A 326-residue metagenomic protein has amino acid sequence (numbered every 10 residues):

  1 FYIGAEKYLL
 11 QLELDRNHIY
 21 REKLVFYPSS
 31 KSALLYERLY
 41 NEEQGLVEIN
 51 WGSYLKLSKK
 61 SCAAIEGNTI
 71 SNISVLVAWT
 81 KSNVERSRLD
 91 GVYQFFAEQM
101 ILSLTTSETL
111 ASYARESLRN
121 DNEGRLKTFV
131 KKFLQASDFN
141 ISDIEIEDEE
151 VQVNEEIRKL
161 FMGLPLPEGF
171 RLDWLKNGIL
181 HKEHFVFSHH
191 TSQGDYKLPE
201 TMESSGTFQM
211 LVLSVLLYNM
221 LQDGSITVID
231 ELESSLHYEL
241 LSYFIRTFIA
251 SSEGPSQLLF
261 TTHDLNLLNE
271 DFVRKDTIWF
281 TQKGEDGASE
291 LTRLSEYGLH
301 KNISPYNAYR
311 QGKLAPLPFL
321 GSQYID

Functional and structural regions predicted by a protein language model:
I3-E155: Electropositive, glycine-dotted interaction segments that contact anionic polymers or phosphate-rich ligands
K7-L9, K31-A33, Q193-K197, A288-S289: Short, mixed charged/polar active-site loops that provide acid/base catalysis or chelate metal/phosphate cofactors
L9-Q11, L175, F280: Short, surface-exposed charged micro-motifs
Y20-F26, E183-T191, W279: Short polybasic amphipathic segments
M162-Y218, L232-L236: Conserved ABC ATPase signature
D223, Y243-D326: C-terminal lobe/lid and adjacent interdomain/linker elements of RecA-like ASCE P-loop ATPase modules
T227-D230: Catalytic Walker B motif of ABC-type/P-loop ATPase nucleotide-binding domains
H237-S242: Short alpha-helix of the ABC ATPase nucleotide-binding domain corresponding to the H-loop/switch region
